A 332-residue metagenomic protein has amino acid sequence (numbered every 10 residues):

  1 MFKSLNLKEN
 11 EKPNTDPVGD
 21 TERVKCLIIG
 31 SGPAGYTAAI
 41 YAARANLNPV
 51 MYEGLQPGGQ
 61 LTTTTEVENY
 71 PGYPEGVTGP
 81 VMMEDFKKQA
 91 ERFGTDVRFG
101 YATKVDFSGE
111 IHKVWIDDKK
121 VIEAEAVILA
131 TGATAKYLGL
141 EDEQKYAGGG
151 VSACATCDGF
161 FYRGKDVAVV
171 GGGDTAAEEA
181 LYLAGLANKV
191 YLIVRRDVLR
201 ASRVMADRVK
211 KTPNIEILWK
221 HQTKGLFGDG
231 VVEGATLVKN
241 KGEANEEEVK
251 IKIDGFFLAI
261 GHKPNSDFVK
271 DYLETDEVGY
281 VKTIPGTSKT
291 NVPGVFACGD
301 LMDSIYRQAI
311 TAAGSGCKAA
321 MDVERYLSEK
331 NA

Functional and structural regions predicted by a protein language model:
F2-P13, A90-I116, V121-A124, A184-P285 (+1 more regions): A Rossmann-like FAD-binding core segment of flavoenzymes
N6-T15, G19, T134, G139 (+6 more regions): FAD-site-proximal beta/loop scaffold in flavoenzymes
V18-F93, A177-R203, K210, D276: Beta1-alpha1 glycine-rich phosphate/pyrophosphate-binding loop at the start of Rossmann-like nucleotide-binding domains
R23-K25, F99, R163-K165, K220 (+1 more regions): Phosphate-coordination loops involved in phosphoryl transfer and adenosine-cofactor binding
G32-P33, Q56, A133-A135, D174-T175 (+1 more regions): Residue-level detector of alpha-helix initiation sites
A39-I40, T63, G139-D142, A180-Y182 (+3 more regions): Short amphipathic alpha-helical segments
V97-R163: Glycine/small-residue-rich loop that forms an oxyanion/phosphate-binding "nest" at active or ligand-binding sites
